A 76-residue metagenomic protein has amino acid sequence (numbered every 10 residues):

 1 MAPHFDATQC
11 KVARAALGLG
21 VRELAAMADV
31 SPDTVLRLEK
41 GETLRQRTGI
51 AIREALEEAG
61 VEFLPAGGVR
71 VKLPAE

Functional and structural regions predicted by a protein language model:
M1-F5: A detector for short, charged/polar N-terminal pre-domain segments
T8-E23: Short basic helix-loop element that most often maps to the first helix and adjoining turn of HTH DNA-binding modules
C10, L24-A25, V35-L38: Conserved hydrophobic/aromatic packing and binding residues within compact polymer-binding modules
L19, E23, L38, I50 (+1 more regions): Major-groove DNA-recognition helix of helix-turn-helix-type DNA-binding domains
D29-L44: Recognition helix of helix-turn-helix/homeodomain-like DNA-binding domains that insert into the DNA major groove
Q46-L64: DNA major-groove recognition helix of helix-turn-helix/homeodomain DNA-binding modules
V61-E76: Helix-turn-helix/homeodomain-like alpha-helical modules used for DNA recognition and transcription-factor dimerization
